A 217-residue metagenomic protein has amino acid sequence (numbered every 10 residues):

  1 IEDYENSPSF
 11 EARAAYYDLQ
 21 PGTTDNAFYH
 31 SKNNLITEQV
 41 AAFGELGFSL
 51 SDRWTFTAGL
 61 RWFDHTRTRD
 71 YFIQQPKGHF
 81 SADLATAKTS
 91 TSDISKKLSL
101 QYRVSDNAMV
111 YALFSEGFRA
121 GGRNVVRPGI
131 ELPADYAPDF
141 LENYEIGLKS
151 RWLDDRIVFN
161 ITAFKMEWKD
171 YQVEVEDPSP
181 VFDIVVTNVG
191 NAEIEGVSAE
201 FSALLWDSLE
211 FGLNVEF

Functional and structural regions predicted by a protein language model:
E2, N33-M166, L204: Structural signature of Gram-negative outer-membrane beta-barrels, strongest in the C-terminal barrel of TonB-dependent
E2-A12, F211-F217: Short, intrinsically disordered, charge-balanced linker/junction segments flanking boundaries in proteins
Y4-S7, G121-G122, Y171: Residues that scaffold the ATP/ADP-binding catalytic core of kinase and kinase-like folds
S7-H30, Q75-D83, E131-D135, P178-N188: Surface-exposed loop/turn segments flanking beta-strands in extracellular/periplasmic regions
D52, K165-E167, T187-F217: Gram-negative outer-membrane beta-barrel transporters
R123-N124, V173, E210: A short local structural element in Rossmann-fold oxidoreductases
